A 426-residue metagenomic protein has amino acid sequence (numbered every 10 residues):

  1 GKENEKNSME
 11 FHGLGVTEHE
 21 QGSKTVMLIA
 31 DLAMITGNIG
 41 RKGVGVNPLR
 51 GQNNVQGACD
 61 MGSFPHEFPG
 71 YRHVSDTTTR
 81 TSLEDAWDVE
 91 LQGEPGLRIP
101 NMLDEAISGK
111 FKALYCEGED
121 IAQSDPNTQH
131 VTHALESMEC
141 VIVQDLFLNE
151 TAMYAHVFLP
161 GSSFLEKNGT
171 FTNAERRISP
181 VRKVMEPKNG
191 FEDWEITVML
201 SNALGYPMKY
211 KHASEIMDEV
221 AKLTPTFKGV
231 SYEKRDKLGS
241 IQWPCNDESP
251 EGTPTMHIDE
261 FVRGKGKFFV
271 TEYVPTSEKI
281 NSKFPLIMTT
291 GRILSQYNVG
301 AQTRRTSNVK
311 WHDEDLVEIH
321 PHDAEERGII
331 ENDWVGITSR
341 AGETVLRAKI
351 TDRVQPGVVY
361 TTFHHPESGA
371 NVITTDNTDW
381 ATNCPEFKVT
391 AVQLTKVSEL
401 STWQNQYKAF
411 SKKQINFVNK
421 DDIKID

Functional and structural regions predicted by a protein language model:
G1-K167, L200, L204, W243-S249 (+2 more regions): Catalytic alpha/large subunits of respiratory electron-transfer oxidoreductases, centered on bis-MGD molybdoenzymes
G13-G15, L49-G51, T271-Y273, T289-I293 (+2 more regions): Structured loops at beta-to-helix junctions and adjacent beta-edge loops in soluble globular domains
A58-C59, F64, S82, A213-S307: Long, low-complexity segments enriched in small/aliphatic residues
E94, Y115, S124-N127, A152-M153 (+7 more regions): Extended hydrophobic-aromatic, low-complexity segments
E105, K112, S179, S282 (+1 more regions): Short strand-coil-strand connectors
P160-S162, E166, R176-K188: Short beta-alpha connecting loops at secondary-structure transitions that line or flank enzyme active sites
P187-I241, D247, T306-V317, H322-D426: Long, contiguous, secondary-structure-rich segments that constitute the structural scaffold of globular domains
